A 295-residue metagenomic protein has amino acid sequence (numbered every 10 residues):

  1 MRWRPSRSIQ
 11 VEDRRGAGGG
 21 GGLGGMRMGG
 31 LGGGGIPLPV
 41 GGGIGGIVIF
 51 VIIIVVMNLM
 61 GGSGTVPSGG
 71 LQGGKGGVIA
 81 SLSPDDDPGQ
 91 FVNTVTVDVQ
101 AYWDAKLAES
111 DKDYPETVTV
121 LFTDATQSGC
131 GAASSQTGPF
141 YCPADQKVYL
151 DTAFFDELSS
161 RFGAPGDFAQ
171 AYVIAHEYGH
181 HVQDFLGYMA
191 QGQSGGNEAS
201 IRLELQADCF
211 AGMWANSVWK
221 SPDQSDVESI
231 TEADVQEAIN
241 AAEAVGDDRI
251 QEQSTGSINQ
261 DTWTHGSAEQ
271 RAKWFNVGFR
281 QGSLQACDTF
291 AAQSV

Functional and structural regions predicted by a protein language model:
M1-A17, N197-D223, A238: Post-HExxH zinc-binding segment in Zn-dependent metallohydrolases
M1-A80: Long amphipathic alpha-helical segments used for membrane anchoring, targeting, substrate engagement, or oligomerization
Q90-Y114, Q206-I250: Short helix/loop segments within enzyme catalytic domains that coordinate or immediately flank catalytic cofactors
W103, L150, Y172-F185, A207-D208 (+1 more regions): Active-site recognition of the HExxH zinc-binding catalytic motif
A125-Y149: Catalytic zinc-binding patch centered on the HExxH motif and its immediate surroundings that defines zinc-dependent
F154-Y172, G195-I201: Short pre-active-site segment immediately N-terminal to the catalytic Zn-binding motif
Y178-S194, M213-K220: Catalytic Zn2+-binding segment of zinc metalloproteases
R249-V295: Pan-zinc metallopeptidase signature
